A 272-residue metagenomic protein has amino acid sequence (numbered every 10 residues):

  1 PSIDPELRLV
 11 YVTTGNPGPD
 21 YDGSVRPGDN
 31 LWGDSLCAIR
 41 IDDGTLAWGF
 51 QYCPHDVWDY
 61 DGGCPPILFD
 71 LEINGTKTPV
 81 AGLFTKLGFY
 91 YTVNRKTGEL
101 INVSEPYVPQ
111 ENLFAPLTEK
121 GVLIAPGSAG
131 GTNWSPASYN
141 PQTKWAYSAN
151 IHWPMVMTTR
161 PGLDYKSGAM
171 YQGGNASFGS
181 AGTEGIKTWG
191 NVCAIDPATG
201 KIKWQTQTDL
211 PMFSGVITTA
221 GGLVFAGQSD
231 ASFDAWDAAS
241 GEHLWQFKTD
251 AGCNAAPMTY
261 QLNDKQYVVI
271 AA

Functional and structural regions predicted by a protein language model:
S2, P136-S138, G215: Short, surface-exposed charged micro-motifs
S2, R8, P19-D22: Active-site lining segments of carbohydrate-active enzymes
E6, G23-G62, F69-K77, F89-I124 (+2 more regions): Extracytoplasmic/lumenal domain signature
T14-G18: Generic short beta-strand segments
K120-V122, G130-W153: Long, low-complexity segments enriched in small/aliphatic residues
